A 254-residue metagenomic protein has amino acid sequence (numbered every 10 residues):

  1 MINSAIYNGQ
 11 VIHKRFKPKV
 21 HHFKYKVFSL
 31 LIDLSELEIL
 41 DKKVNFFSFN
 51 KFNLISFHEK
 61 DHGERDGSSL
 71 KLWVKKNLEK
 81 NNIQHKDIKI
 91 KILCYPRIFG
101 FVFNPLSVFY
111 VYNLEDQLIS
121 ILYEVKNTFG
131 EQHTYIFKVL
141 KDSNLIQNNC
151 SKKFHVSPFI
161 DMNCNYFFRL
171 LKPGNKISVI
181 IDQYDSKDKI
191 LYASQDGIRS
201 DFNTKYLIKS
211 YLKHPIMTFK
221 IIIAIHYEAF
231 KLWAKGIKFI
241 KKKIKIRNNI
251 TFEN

Functional and structural regions predicted by a protein language model:
M1-N254: Mature, function-bearing regions of proteins
